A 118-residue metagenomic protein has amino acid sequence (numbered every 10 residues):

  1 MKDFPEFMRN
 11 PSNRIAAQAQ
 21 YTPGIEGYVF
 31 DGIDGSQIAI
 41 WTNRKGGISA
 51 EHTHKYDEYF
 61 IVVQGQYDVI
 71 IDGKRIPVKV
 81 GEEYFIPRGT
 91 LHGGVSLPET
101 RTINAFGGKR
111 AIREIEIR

Functional and structural regions predicted by a protein language model:
M1-S36, R118: A short, N-terminal "cap"/entry segment at the start of jelly-roll beta-barrel domains of the cupin/DSBH fold
G27, I40, V69, T102-N104: Short hydrophobic/aromatic-rich beta-strand segments that constitute the beta-sheet cores of beta-sandwich/beta-barrel
D34, G47, E82, T90 (+1 more regions): Surface-exposed loop/turn positions
Q37-H54: Conserved short histidine dyad/triad with adjacent acidic residue
Y56-Y67, D72: Glycine- and acidic-residue-biased ligand/ion/polar-headgroup-sensing regions
V63-Q64, K79-V80, P98: A cytosolic small-molecule/anion-sensing beta-strand core signal
G73-R88: Short acidic-glycine-tyrosine-enriched beta hairpin
R88-E114: Ligand-binding loop in jelly-roll beta-barrel domains
